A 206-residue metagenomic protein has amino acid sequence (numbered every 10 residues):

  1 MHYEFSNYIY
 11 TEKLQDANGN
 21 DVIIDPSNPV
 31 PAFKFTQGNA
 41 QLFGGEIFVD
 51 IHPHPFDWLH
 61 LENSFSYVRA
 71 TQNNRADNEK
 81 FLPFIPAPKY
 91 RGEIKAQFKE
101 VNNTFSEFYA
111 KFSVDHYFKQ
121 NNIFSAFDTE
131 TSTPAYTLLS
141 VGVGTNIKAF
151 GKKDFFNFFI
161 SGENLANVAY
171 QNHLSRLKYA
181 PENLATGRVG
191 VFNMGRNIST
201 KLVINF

Functional and structural regions predicted by a protein language model:
M1-F5, V22-Q120: Gram-negative outer-membrane beta-barrel transporters
H2-D21, I47, K201-N205: Extracellular/periplasmic, surface-exposed regions of secreted and cell-surface proteins
E4, L61, H116-I123, T145-F206: C-terminal beta-signal and adjacent terminal beta-strands/loops of Gram-negative outer-membrane beta-barrel proteins
N7-Q15, D21, V68, Q72-K80 (+2 more regions): Outer-membrane beta-barrel translocator domains and adjoining extracellular loop/strand segments of Gram-negative
E12-F33, S175-G187: Solvent-exposed loop segments that connect transmembrane elements
T36-G38, E130-T133: Outer-membrane beta-barrel proteins
F43-I47, P88-I94, T137-V143, R196-L202: Hydrophobic, lipid-facing positions within transmembrane beta-strands of outer-membrane proteins
F48-H52, K95-K99, G144-N146, F159 (+1 more regions): Transmembrane beta-barrel domains of outer membrane proteins
